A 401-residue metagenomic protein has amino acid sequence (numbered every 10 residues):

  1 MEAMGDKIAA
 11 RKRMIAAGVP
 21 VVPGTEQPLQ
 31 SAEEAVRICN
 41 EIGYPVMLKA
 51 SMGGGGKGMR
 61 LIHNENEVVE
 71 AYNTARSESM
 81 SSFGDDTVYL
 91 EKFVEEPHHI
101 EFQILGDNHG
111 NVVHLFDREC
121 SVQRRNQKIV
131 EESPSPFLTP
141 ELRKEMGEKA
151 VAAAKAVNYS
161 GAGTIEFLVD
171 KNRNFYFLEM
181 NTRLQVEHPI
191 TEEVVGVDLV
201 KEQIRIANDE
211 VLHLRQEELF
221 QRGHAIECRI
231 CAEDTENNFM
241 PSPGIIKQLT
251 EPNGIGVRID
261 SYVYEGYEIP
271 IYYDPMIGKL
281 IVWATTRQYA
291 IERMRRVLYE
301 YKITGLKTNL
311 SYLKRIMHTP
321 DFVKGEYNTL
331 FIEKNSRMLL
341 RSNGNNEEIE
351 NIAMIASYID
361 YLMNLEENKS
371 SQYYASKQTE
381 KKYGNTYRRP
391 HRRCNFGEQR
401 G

Functional and structural regions predicted by a protein language model:
M1-I165, V169-N181, Q185: N-terminal beta-alpha lobe that positions the nucleotide/phosphoryl donor in ATP/NTP-coupled carboxylate activation
P189-T191, V195-G401: Catalytic cores of soluble metabolic enzymes centered on carboxylation/carboxyl-transfer
